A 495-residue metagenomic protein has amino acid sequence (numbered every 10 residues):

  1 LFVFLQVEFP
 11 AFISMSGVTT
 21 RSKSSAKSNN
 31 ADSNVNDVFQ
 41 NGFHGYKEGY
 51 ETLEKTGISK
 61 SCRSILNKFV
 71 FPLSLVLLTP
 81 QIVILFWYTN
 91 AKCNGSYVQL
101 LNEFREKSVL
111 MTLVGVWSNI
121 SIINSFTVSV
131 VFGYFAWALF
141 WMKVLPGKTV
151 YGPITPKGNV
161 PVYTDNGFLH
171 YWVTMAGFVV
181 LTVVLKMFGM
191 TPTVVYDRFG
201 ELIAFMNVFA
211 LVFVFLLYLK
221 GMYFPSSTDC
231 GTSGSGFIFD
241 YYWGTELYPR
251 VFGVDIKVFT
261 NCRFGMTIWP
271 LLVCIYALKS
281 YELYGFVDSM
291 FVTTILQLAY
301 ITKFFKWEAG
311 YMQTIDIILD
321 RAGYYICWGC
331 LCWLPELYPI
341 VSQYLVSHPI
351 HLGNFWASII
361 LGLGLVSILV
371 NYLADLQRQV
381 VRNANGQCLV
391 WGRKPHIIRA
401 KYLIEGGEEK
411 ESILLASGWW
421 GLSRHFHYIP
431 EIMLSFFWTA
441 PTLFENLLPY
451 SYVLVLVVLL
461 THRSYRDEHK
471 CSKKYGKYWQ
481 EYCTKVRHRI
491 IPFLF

Functional and structural regions predicted by a protein language model:
L1-S14: Intrinsically disordered, low-complexity basic segments at termini and long loops, enriched in Pro/Gly and/or Arg/Ser
S16-S417, M433-F495: Membrane-anchoring alpha-helices and their flanking helix-loop junctions
G418-S423: A short amphipathic helical element positioned immediately N-terminal to and/or at the very start of a transmembrane
R424, Y428-L434: Conserved beta-strand->loop/alpha-helix structural units within folded catalytic cores of enzymes with alpha/beta
